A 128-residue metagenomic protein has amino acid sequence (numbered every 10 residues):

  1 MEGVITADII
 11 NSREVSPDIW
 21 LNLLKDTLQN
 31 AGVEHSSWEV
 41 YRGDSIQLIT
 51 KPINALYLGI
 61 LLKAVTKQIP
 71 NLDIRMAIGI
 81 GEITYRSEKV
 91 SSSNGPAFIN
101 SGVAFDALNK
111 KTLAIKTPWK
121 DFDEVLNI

Functional and structural regions predicted by a protein language model:
M1-I128: Regulatory and interdomain segments flanking nucleotide-handling catalytic cores in signaling/defense enzymes
